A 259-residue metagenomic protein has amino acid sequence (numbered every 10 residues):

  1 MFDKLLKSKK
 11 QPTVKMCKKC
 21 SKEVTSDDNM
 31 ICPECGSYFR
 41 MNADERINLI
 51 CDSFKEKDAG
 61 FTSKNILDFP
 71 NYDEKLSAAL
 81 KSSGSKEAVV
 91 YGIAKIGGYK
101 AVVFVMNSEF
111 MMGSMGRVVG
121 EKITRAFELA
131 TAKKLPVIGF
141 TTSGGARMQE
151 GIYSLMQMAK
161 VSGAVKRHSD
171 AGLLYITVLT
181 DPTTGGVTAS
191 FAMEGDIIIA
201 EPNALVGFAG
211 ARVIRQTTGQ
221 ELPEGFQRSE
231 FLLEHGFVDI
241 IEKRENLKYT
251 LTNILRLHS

Functional and structural regions predicted by a protein language model:
M1-I176, P182, E194, F226-S259: Terminal-region recognition feature
G151-I152, A189-S190, A211-R212: Short amphipathic alpha-helical segments
R167-L179, N203-L205, G210-G219: Short beta-strand/loop segments at the ligand-binding rim of alpha/beta enzyme cores
T180-A189: Gly/Ser-rich catalytic serine loop of serine hydrolases
M193-Q216, I240-Y249: Gly/Pro- and small hydrophobic-enriched strand-loop and loop-to-helix capping segments that sit at the rims
P202, L222-G225: Peripheral, non-AAA+ core regions of ATP-driven protein-machinery
